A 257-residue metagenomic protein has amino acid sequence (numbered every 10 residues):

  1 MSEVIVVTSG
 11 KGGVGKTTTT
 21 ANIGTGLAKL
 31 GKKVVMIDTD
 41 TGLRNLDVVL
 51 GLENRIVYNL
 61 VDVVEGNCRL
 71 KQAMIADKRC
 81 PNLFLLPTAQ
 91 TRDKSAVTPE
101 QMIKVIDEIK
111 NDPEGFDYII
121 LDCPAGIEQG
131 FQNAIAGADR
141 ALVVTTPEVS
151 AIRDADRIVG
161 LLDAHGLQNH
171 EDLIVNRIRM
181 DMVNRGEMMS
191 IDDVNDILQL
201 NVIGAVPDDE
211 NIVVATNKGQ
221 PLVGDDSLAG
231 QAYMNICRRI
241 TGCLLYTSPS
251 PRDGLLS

Functional and structural regions predicted by a protein language model:
M1-S2, S248: Acidic-aromatic/histidine active-site loop/patch
V4-N67: Walker A/P-loop NTP-binding active-site region of P-loop NTPases, recognizing the glycine-rich GxxxxGKT/S
T25-K29, V48, A136, G160 (+1 more regions): Short, well-ordered alpha-helices that flank and scaffold nucleotide-derived cofactor binding pockets
T39-E114, V214-K218, V223: P-loop/Walker-type NTP enzyme "switch/lid" segment
K104, E108-D112, Y118, C123-D208 (+1 more regions): Conserved catalytic-core segment of NTP-binding enzymes
D208-A232: Conserved GTP-binding G-domain of TRAFAC-class P-loop NTPases and closely related GTPase folds
Q231, N235-S248: P-loop NTP-binding site
Y246-S257: Single conserved hydrophobic/aromatic residue that forms the stacking wall/gate of nucleotide- or nucleobase-binding
